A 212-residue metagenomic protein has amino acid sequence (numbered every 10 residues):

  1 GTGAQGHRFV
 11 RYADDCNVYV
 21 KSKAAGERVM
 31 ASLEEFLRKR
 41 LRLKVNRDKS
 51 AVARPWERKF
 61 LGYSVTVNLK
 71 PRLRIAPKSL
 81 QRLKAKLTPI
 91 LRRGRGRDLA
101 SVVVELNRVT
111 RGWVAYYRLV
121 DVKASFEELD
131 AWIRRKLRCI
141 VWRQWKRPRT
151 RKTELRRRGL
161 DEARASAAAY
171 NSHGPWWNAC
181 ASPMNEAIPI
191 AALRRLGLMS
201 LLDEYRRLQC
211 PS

Functional and structural regions predicted by a protein language model:
G1-S212: Non-catalytic terminal/accessory segments
